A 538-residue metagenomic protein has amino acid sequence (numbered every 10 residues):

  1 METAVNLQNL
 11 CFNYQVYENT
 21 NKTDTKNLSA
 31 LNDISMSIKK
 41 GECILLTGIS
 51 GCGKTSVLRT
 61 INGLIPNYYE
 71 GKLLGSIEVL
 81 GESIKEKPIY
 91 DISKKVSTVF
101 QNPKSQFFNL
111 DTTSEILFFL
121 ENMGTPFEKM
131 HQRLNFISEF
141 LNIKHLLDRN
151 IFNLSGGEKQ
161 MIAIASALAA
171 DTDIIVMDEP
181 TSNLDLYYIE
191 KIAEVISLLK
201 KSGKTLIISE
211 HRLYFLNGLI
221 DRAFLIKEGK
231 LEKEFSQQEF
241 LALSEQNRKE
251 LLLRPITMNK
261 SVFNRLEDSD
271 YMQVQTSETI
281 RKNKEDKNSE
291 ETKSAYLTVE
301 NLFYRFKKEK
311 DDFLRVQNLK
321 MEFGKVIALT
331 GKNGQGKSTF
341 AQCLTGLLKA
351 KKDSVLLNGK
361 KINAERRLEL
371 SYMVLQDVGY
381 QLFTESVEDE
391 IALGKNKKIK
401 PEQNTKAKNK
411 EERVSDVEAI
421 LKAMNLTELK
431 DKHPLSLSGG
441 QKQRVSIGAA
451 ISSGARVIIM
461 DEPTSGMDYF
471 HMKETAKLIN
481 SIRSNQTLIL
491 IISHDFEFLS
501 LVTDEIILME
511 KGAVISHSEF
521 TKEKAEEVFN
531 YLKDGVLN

Functional and structural regions predicted by a protein language model:
T47-I49, T330-K332: The feature captures the beta-strand-to-loop junction immediately N-terminal to the Walker
N62, T345: Helix-to-loop junction immediately C-terminal to a conserved catalytic motif
E128-L146, K410-L429: Conserved ABC ATPase "signature" region
N150-L154, E158, H433-L437, Q441: Conserved ABC ATPase signature
I175-D178, I458-D461: Catalytic Walker B motif of ABC-type/P-loop ATPase nucleotide-binding domains
E210-H211, S493-H494: H-loop/switch region of ABC-family ATPase nucleotide-binding domains
K230-L253, A513-L537: Conserved beta-strand-loop-alpha-helix hinge in the C-terminal portion of ABC ATPase nucleotide-binding domains
